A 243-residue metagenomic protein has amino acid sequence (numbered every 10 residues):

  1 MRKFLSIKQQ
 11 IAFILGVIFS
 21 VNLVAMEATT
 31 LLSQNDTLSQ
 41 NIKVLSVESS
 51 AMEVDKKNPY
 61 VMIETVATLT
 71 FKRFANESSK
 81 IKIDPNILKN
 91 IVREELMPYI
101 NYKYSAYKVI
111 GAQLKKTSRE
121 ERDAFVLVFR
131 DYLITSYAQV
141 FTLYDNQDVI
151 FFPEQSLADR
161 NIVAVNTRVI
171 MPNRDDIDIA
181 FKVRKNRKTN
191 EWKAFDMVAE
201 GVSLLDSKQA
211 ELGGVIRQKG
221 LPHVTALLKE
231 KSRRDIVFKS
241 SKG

Functional and structural regions predicted by a protein language model:
R2-I14: Bacterial N-terminal signal peptides that target proteins for export
A12-N22: Bacterial N-terminal signal peptides
L23-A28, S33: Boundary at the C-terminal end of the N-terminal hydrophobic targeting segment
L31, S136-A180, R234-G243: Surface-exposed, charged secondary-structure patches
V44-Y137: Early exported N-terminus immediately downstream of N-terminal targeting peptides
V54, N58, K72, N76-S79 (+8 more regions): Surface-exposed, polar/charged faces of alpha-helical domains in mature secreted/periplasmic/lumenal proteins
D178-D206: Short beta-strand edge/turn micro-motifs at domain boundaries
A199-G243: Low-complexity, intrinsically disordered terminal/linker segments enriched in charged and Gly/Pro repeats
